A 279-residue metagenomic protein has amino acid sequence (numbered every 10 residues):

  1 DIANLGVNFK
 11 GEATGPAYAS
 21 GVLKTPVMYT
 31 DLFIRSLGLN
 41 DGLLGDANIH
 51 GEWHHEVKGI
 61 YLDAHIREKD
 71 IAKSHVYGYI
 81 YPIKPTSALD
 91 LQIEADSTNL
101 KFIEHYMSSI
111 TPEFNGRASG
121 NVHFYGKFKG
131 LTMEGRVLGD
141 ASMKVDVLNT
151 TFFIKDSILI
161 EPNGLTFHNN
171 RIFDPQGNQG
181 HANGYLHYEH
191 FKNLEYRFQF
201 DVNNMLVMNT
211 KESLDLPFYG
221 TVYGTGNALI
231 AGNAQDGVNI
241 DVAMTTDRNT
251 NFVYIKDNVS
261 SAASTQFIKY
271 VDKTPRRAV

Functional and structural regions predicted by a protein language model:
D1-N121, K129-N227, N233-V279: Interface amphipathic segments
